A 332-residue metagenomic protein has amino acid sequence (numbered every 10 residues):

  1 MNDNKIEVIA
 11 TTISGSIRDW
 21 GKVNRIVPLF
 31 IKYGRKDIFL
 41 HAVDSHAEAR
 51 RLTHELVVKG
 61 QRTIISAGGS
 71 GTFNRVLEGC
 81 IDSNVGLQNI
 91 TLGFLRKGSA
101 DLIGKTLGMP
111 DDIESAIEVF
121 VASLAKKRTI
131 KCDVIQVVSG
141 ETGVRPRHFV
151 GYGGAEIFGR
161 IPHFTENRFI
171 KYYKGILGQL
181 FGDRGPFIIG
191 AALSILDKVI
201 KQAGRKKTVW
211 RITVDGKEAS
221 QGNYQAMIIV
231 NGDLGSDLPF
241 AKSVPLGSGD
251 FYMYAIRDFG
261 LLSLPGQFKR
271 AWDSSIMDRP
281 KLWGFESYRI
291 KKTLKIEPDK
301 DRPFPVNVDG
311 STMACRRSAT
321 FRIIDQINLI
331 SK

Functional and structural regions predicted by a protein language model:
M1-A67, N74, E78, S83 (+1 more regions): ATP/NTP phosphate-donor binding region
I9, L95, I229-V230: Short hydrophobic segments within beta-strands
T12, S139-E141, G153-I157, N231-L234 (+1 more regions): Glycine-rich beta-alpha junction loops
W20, V214-N223, L238-K332: ATP/nucleoside-binding phosphotransfer catalytic cores, i.e., glycine-rich phosphate-binding loops
A49-R50, F73-N74, S236-D237, C315: Short, well-ordered alpha-helical microsegments
R75-L77, G104-K105, R160, L238-P239 (+1 more regions): Short glycine-/acidic-enriched loop or helix-start segments at secondary-structure transitions that form or flank
G86-Q225: Catalytic core of DAGKc-family lipid kinases
G154, F158, A226-K242, T312: Glycine-rich phosphate/pyrophosphate-binding beta-alpha loops
